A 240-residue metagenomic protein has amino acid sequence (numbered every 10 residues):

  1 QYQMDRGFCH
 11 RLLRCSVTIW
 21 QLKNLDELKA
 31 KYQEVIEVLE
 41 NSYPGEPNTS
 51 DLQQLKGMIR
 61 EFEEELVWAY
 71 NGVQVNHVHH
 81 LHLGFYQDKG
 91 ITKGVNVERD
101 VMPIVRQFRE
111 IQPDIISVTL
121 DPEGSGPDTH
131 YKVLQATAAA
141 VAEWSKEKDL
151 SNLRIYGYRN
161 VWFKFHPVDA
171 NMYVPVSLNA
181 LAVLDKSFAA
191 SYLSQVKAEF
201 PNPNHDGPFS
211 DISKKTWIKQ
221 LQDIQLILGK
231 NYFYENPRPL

Functional and structural regions predicted by a protein language model:
Q1-L150, G157, A189-A190: Active-site beta-strand->loop->alpha-helix modules in alpha/beta enzyme cores, enriched in Gly/His/Asp(Glu)
R154-G157, Y173: Generic structural signal for residues positioned in beta-strands
N160: Cofactor-binding loop segments of dinucleotide-utilizing enzymes, especially the Rossmann-like FAD- and NAD(P)+-binding
F163-F233: A conserved mid-domain beta-alpha-beta active-site/ligand-binding segment of alpha/beta enzyme cores
